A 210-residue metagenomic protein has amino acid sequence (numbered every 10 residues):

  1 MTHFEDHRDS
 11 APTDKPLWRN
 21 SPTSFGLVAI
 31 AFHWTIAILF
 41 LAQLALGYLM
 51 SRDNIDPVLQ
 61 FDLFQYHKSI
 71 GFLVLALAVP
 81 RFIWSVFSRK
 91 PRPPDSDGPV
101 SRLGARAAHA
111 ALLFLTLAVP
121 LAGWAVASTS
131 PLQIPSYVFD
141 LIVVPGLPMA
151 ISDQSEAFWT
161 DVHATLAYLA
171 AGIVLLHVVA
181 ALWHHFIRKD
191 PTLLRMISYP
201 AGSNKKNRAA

Functional and structural regions predicted by a protein language model:
M1-A210: Membrane-embedded alpha-helical bundles that constitute the cytochrome b-like, heme-associated redox core of multi-pass
